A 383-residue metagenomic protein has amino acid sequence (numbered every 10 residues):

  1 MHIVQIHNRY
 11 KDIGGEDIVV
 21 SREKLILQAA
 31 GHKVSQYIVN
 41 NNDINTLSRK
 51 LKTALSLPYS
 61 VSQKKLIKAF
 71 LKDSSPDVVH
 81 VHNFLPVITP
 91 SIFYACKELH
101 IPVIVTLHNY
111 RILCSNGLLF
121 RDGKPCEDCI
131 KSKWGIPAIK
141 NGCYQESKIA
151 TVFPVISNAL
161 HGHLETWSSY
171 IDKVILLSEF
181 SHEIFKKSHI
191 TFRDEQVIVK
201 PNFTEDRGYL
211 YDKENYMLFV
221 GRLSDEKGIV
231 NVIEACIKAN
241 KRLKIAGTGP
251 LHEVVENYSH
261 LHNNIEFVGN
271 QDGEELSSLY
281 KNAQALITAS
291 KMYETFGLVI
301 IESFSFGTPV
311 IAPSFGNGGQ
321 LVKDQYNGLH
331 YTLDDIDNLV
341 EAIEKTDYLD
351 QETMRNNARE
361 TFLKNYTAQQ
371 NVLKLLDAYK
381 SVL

Functional and structural regions predicted by a protein language model:
L71, N270-Q271, S278-A283: Short alpha-helical donor nucleotide-sugar binding micro-motif in glycosyltransferases
I112, K131-G208: Donor nucleotide-sugar binding/catalytic pocket of nucleotide-sugar-dependent glycosyltransferases
I175, P201-K227, N231-N240, K244: Conserved donor-binding/catalytic core segment of Leloir-type glycosyltransferases
V254-E274: Nucleotide-activated donor-binding/catalytic signature segment of Leloir-type glycosyltransferases, i.e., the conserved
S277, I300-S305, G319-Q320, Y326: Short alpha-helical segment that forms part of, or immediately flanks, the ligand-binding pocket in carbohydrate-active
P309-A312: Short hydrophobic beta-strand element within catalytic cores of glycosyltransferases and related nucleotide-activated
D324-Q325, L329-I336, E344-L349: Conserved acidic donor-binding segment of nucleotide-sugar-dependent glycosyltransferases
E352-N365, N371-D377: A short, well-ordered alpha-helix in the C-terminal region of glycosyltransferases
